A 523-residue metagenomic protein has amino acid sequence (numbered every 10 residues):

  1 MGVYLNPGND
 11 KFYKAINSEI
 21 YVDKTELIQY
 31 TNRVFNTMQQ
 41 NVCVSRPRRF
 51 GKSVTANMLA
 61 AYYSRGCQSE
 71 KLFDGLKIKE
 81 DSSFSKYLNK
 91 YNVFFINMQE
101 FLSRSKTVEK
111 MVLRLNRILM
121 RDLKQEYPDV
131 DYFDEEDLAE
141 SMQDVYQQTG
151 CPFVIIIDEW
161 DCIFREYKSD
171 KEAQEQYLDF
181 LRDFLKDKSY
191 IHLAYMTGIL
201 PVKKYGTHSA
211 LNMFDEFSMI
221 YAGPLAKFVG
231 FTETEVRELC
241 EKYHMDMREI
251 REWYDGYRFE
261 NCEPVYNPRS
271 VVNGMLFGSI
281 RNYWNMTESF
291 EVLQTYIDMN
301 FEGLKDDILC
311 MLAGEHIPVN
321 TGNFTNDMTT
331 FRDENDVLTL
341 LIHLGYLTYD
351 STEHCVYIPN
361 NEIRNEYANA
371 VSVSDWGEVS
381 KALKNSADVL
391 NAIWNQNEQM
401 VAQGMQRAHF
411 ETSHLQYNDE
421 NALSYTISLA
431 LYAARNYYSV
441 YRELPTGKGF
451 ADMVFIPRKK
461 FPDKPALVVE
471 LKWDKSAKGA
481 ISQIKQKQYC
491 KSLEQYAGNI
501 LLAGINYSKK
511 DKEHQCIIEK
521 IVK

Functional and structural regions predicted by a protein language model:
M1-D419, A434-Y437: Phosphate-binding site recognition
D144-T149, R435-P462: Active-site metal-binding core of divalent-cation-utilizing nuclease and nuclease-like domains
V154, P465-L467, L501: Structural motif
Q174-D179, W473-C490: Mg2+/Mn2+-dependent nuclease catalytic core
I427, A451-F455, K464-W473, K487: Conserved catalytic cores of phosphodiester-cleaving nucleases, focusing on short active-site segments
L431-S439, Q495-A497: Short secondary-structure junctions
S492, G498-K523: Domain-level recognition of nuclease-like catalytic cores that cleave nucleotide substrates
